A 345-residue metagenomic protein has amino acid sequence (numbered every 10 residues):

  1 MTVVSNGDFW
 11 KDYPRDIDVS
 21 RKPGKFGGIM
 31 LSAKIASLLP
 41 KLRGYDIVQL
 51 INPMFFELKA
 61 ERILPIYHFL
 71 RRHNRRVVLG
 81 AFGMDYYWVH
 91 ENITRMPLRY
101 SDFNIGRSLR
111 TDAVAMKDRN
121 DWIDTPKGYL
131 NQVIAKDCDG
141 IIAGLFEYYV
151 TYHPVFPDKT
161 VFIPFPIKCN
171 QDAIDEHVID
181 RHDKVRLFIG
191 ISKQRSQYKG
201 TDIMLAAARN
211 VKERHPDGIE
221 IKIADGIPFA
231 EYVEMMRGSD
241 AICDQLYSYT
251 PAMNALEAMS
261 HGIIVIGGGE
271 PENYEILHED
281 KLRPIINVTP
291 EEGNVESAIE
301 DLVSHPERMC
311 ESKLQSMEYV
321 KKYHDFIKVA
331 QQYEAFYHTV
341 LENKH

Functional and structural regions predicted by a protein language model:
L39-R62, R76-G80: Short N-terminal targeting/anchoring amphipathic segment
L42, I66-R72, R76, D102-I141: Membrane-proximal helix-turn-helix segments that form the acceptor-binding/catalytic region of lipid-linked
V89, R119-T160, A206: A short, active-site helix/loop in glycosyltransferases that binds the activated sugar's phosphate group
V161-K199, L205: Conserved donor-binding/catalytic core segment of Leloir-type glycosyltransferases
R237-T250, I263: Acidic donor-binding loop of glycosyltransferase active sites
I264-N273: Short hydrophobic beta-strand element within catalytic cores of glycosyltransferases and related nucleotide-activated
Y274-I299: Change "using UDP/GDP/dTDP sugars" to "using nucleotide sugars
E307-H338: A charged, aromatic-enriched C-terminal amphipathic alpha-helix characteristic of glycosyltransferases across folds
